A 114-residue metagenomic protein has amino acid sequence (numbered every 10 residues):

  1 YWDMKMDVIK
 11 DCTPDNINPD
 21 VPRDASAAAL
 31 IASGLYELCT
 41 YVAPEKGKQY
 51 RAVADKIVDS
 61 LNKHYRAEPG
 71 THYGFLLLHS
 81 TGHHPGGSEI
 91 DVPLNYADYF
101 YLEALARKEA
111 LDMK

Functional and structural regions predicted by a protein language model:
Y1-K114: Glycan-recognition and catalytic cores of secretory/periplasmic carbohydrate-active enzymes
